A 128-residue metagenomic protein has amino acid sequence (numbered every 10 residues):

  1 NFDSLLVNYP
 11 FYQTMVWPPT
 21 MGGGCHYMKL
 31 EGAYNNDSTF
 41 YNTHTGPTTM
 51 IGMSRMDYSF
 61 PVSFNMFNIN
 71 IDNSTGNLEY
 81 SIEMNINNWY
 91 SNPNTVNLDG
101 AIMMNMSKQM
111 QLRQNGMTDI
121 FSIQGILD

Functional and structural regions predicted by a protein language model:
N1-D128: A short, solvent-exposed, low-complexity linear motif enriched for acidic/polar residues with Pro/Gly/Ser/Thr
